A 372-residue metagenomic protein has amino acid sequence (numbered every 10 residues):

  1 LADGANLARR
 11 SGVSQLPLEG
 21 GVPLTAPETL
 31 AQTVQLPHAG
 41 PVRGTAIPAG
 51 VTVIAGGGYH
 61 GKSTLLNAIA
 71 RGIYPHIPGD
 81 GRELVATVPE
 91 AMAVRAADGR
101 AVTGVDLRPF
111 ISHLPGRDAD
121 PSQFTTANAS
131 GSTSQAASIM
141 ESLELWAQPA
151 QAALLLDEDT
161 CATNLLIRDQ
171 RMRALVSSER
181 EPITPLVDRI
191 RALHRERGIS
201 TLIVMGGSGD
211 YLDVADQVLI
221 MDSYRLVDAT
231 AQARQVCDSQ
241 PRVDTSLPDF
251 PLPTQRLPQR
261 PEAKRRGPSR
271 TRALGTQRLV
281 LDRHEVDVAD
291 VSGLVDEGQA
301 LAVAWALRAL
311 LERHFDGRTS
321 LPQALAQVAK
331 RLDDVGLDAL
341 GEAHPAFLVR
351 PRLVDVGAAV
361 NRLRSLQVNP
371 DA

Functional and structural regions predicted by a protein language model:
A8-R43, P78, A86-T103, L107-G116 (+1 more regions): N-terminal pre-Walker A segment at the start of P-loop NTPase domains
V42-Y74: Glycine-rich phosphate-binding P-loop
R43, L65, I69, E90 (+4 more regions): Helical mechanochemical/support elements of P-loop NTPase systems and associated helical scaffolds
Y59, R71-H113, L310-H314, R318 (+2 more regions): Conserved P-loop
R100, R108-S134, R168-I183: Flexible beta-alpha connector loops of hexameric P-loop NTPases
F124-C161: Phosphate-binding/switch loop-helix module in NTP-utilizing enzymes
W146-I190, H194-E196, V204-R234: Conserved P-loop NTPase nucleotide-binding/switch module
R195-G198, V204-A372: Conserved NTP phosphate-binding and transfer environment spanning the P-loop NTPase/kinase superfamily
